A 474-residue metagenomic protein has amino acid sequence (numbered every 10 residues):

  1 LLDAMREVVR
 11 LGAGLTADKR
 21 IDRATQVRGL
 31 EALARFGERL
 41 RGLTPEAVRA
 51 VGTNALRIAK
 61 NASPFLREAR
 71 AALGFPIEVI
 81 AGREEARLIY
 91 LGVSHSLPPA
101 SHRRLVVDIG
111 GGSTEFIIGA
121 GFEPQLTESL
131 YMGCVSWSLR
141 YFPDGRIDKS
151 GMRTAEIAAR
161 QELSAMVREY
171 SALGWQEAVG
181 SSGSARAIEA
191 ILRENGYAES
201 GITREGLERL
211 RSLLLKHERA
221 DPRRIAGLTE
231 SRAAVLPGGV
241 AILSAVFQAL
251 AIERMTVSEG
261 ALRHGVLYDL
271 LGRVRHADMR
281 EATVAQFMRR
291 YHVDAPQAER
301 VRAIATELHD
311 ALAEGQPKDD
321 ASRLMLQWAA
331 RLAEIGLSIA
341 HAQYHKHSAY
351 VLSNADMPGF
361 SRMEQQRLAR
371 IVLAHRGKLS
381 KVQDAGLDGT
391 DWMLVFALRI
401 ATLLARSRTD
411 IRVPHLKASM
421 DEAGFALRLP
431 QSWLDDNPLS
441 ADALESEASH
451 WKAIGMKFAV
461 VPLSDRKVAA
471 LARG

Functional and structural regions predicted by a protein language model:
L1-A13: N-terminal glycine-rich anion-binding loops that anchor highly charged ligand groups
R10, G14-P45, T53-R103, I118-A120 (+4 more regions): Helical "lid/coupling" subdomains associated with nucleotide-phosphate turnover
V48: Conserved ATP-binding/catalytic motifs of P-loop helicase motor domains
R103-S113, I117: A generic, well-ordered mixed alpha/beta core segment in the N-terminal half of proteins
N437-F458: Short, non-transmembrane amphipathic alpha-helical segments
I454-A472: A short amphipathic beta-strand at an alpha->beta junction
